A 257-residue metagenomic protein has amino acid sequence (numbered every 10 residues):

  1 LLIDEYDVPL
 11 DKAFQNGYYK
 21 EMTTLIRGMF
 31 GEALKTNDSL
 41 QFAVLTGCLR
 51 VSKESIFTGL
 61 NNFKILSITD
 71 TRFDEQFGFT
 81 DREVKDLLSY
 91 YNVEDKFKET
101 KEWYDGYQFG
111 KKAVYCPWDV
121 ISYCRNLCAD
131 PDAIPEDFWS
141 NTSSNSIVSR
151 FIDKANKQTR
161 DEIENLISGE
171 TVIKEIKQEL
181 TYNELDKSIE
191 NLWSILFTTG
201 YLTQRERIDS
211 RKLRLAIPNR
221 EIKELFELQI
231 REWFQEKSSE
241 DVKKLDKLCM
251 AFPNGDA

Functional and structural regions predicted by a protein language model:
L1-A257: Phosphate-binding site recognition
